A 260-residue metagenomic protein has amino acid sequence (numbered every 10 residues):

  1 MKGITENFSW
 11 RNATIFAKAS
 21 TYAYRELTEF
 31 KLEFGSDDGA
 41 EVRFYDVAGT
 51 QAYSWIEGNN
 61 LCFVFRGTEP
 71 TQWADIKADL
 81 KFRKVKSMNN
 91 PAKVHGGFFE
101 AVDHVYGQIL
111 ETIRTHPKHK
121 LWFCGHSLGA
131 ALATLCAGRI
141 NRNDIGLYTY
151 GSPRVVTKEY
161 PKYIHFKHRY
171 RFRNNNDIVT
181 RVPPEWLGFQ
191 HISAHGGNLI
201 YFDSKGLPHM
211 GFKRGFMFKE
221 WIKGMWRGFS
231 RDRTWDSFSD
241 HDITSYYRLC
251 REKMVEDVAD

Functional and structural regions predicted by a protein language model:
M1-C124, L128-D260: Non-catalytic, mobile gating and regulatory segments of ester bond hydrolases
